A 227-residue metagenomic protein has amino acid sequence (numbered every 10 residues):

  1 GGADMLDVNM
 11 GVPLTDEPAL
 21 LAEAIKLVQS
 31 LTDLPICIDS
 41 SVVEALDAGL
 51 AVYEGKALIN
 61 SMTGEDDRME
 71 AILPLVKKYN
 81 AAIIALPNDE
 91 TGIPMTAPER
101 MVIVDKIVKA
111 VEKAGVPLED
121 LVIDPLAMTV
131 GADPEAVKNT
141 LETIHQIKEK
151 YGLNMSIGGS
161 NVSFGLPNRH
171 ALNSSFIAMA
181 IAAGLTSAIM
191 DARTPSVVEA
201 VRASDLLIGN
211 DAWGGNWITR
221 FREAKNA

Functional and structural regions predicted by a protein language model:
G2-L34, A127-V137: Glycine-rich, proline-tolerant flexible connector loops at the mouths of alpha/beta enzymes
D4, G55, T186: Receiver (REC) domain switch/active-site residues of two-component response regulators
D7-V8, I36-S40, I59-S61, A85 (+2 more regions): General beta-strand structural signal in soluble alpha/beta enzymes
N9-P13, E17, P35-D39, N60-M62 (+3 more regions): Glycine- and other small-residue-rich loops at beta-strand/loop junctions that grip anionic moieties
L14-D16, L46, D67, G131 (+1 more regions): Active-site-proximal flexible loops/turns
L21, R68-M69, T140, N173: Amphipathic coiled-coil/heptad-repeat helices and related helical stalk/stem segments that mediate oligomerization
A22-V122: Catalytic core of soluble alpha/beta enzymes
K78-K225: Catalytic alpha/beta core domains of metabolic enzymes, predominantly
